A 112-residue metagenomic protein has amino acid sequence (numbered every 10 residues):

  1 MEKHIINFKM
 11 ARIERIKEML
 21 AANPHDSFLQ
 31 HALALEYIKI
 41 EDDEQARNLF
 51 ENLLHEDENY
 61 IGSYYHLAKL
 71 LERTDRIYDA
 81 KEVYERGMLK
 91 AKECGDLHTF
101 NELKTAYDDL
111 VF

Functional and structural regions predicted by a protein language model:
E18-A21, E51-H55, L89: Conserved structural position within tetratricopeptide repeats
